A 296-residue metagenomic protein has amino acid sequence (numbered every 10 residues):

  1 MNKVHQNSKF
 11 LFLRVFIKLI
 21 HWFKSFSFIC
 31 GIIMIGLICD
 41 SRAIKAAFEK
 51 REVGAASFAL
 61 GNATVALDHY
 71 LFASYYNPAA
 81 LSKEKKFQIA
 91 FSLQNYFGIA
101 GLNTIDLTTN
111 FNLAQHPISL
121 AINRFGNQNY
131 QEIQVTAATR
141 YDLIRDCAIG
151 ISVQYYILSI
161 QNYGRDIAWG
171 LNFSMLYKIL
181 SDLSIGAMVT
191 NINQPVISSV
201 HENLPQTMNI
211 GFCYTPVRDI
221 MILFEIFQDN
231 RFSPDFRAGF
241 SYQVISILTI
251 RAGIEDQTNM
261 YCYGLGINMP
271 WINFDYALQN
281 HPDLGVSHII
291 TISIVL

Functional and structural regions predicted by a protein language model:
M1-G54: Cleavable N-terminal export/targeting peptides
I44-L296: Subset of outer-membrane beta-barrel
